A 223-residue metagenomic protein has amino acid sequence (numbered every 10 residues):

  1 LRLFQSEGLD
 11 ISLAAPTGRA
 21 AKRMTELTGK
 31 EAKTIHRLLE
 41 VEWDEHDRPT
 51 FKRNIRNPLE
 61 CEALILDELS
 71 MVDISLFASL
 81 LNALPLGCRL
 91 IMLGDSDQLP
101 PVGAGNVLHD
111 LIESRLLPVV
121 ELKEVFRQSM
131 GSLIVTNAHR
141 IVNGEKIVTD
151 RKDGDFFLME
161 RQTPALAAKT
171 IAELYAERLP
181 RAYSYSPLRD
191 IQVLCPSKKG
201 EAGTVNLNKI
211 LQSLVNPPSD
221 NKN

Functional and structural regions predicted by a protein language model:
L1-K152: ASCE P-loop NTPase helicase motor core
S96-N223: Conserved helicase motor core of P-loop NTPases
